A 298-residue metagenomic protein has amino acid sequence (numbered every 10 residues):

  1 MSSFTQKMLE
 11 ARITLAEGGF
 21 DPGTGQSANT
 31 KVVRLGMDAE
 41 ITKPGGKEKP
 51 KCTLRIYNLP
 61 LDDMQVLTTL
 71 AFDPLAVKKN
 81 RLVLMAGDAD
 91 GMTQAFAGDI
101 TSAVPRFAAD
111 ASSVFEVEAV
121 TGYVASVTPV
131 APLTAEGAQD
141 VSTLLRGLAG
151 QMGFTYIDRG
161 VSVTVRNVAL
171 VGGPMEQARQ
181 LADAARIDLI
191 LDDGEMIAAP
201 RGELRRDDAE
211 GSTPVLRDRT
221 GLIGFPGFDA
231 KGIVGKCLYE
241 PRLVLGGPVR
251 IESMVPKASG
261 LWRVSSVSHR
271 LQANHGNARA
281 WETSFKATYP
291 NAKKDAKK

Functional and structural regions predicted by a protein language model:
M1-F115: Assembly/oligomerization scaffold segments
G46-A71, R201-K298: An acidic/polar, Gly/Ser/Thr-rich interaction patch typically located in mid-to-C-terminal regions of proteins
C52-L59, D73-K78, A119, A131-Y156 (+2 more regions): Amphipathic, non-transmembrane alpha-helical segments in extracytoplasmic/periplasmic proteins
R81-L84, Q139-L148, G221-I223, A230: Short, cationic low-complexity segments
G91-M92, F107-A111, I190, P256-A258 (+1 more regions): Short glycine/serine/proline-enriched coil/turn segments at secondary-structure junctions
S102-V104, T121, S266: A residue-level detector for short acidic-glycine micro-motifs
F107, S112-V124, Q151-F225: Short beta-strand-centered interaction patches in the first periplasmic/extracellular domains of large envelope
V124-V130: Acidic/histidine-rich, surface-exposed loop or edge segments in extracytoplasmic proteins
